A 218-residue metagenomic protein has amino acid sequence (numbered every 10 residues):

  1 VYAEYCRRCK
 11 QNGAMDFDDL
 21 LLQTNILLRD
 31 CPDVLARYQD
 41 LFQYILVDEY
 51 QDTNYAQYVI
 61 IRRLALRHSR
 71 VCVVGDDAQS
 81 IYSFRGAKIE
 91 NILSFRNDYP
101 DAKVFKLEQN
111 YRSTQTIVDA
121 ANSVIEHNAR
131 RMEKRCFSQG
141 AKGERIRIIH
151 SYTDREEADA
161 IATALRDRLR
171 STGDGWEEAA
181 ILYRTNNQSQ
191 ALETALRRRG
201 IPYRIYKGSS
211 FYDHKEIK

Functional and structural regions predicted by a protein language model:
V1-S94, K106-S113: Conserved helicase NTPase motor core
I81-S83, P202-I205: Short beta-strand->loop structural element characteristic of the AMP-binding/adenylate-forming
R96-D98: ASCE P-loop NTPase helicase motor core
P100-K103, E108-R204, S210, K215: Helicase P-loop NTPase motor core
